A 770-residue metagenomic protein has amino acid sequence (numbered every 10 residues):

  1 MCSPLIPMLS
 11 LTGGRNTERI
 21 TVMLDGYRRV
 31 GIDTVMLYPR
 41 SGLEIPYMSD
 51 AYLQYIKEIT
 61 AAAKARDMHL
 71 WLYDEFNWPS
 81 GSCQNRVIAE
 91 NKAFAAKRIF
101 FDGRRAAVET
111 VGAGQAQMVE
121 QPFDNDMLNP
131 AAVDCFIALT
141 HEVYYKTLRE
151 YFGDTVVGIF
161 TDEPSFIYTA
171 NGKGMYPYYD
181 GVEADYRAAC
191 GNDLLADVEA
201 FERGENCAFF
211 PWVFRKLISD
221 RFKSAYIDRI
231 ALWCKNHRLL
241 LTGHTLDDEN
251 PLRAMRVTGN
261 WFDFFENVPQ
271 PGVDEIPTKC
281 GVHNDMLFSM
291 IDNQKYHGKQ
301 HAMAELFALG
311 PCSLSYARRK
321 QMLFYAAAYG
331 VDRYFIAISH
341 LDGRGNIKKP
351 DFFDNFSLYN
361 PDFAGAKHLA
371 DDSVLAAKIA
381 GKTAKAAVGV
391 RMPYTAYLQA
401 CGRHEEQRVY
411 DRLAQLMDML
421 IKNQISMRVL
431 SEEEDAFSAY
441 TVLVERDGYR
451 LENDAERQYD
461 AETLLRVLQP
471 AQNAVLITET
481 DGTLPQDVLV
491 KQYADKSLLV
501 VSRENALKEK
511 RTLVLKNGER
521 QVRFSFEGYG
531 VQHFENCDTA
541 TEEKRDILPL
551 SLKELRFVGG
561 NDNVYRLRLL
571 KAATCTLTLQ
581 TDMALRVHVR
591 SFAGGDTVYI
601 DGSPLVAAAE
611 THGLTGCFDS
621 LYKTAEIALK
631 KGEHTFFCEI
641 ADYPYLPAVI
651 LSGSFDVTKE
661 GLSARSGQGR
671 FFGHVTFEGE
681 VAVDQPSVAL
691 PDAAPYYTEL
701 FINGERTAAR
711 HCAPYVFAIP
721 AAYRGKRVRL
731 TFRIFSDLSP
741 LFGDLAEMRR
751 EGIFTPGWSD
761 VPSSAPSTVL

Functional and structural regions predicted by a protein language model:
S3-I6, S10-V22, D33-M36, R40 (+8 more regions): Carbohydrate-binding surfaces of carbohydrate-active enzymes
A62, S82-E150: Catalytic and substrate-binding clefts that recognize carbohydrates or anionic sugar/phosphate headgroups
R105-N129, D193-D220, H674: Alpha-amylase-like alpha-glycosidases and glucanotransferases acting on alpha-linked glucans and related
N563-R568, L651-V675, A746-L770: Non-catalytic, glycine-rich low-complexity segments
F618-E633, F677, A682-V683, Y715-R727: Short, surface-exposed tryptophan/glycine-enriched loops that mediate extracellular molecular recognition
H634-I640, V688, V728-I734: Extracellular beta-strand-rich recognition modules
A641-P647, I734-F742: Short acidic/polar inter-strand loop motif in beta-rich domains
D692-E699, T707-A721, S739-G743, E747-M748: Membrane-proximal, cysteine-centered motifs at transmembrane boundaries in secretory-pathway and membrane proteins
